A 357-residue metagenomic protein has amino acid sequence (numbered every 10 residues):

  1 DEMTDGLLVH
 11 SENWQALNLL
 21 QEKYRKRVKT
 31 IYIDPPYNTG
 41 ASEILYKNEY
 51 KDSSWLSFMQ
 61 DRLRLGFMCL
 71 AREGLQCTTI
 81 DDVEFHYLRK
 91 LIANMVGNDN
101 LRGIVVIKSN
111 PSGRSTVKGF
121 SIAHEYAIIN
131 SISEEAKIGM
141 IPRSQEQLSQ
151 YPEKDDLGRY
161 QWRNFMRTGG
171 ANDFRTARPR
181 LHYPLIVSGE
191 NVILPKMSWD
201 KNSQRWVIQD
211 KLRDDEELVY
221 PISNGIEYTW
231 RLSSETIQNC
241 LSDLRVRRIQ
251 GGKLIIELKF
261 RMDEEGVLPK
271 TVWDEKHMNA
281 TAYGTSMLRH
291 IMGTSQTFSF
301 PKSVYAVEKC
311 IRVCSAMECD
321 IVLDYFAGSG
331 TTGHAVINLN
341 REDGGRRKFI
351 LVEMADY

Functional and structural regions predicted by a protein language model:
D1-I321, D343: Class I S-adenosyl-L-methionine
C77, K348-I350: A structural signal for isolated positions on well-ordered beta-strands in alpha/beta enzyme cores
I321-L323, A335: TerminUS-proximal long segments
F326-G330: Class I SAM-dependent methyltransferase "Motif I" SAM/SAH-binding loop
T331-D343: Conserved SAM-binding loop of SAM-dependent methyltransferases across substrates and taxa, primarily the Class I
L351-Y357: Conserved phosphoryl-transfer catalytic core
